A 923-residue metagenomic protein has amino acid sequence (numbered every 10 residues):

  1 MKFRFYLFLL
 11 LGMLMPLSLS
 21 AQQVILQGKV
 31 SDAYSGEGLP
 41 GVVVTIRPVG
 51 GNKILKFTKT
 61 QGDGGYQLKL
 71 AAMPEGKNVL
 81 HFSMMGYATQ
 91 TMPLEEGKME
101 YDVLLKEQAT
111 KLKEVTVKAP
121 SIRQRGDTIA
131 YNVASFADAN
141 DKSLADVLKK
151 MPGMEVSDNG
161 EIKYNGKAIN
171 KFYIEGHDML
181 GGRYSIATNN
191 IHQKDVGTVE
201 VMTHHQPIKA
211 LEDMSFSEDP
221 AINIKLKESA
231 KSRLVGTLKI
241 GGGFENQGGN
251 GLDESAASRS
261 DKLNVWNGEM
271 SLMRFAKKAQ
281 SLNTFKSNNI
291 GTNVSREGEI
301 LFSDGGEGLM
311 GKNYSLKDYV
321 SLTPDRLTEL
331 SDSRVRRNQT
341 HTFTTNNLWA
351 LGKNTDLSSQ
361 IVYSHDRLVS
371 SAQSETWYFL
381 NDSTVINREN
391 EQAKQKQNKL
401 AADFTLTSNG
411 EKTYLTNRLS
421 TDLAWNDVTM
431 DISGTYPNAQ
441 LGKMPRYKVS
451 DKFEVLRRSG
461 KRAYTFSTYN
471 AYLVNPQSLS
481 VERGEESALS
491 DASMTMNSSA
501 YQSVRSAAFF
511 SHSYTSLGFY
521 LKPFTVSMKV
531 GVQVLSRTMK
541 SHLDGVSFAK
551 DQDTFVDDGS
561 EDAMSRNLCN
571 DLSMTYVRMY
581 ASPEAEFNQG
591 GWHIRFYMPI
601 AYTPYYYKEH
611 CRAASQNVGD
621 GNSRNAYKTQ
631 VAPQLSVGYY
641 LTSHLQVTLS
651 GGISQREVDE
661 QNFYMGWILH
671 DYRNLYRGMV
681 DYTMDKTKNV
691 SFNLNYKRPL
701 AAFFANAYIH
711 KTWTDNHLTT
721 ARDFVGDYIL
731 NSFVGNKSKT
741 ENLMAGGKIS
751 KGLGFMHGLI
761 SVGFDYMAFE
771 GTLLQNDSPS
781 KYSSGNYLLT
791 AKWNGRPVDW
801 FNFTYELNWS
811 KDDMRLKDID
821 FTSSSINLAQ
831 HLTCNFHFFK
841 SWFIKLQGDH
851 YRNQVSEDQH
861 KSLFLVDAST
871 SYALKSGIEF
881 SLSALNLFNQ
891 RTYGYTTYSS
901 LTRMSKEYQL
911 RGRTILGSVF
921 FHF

Functional and structural regions predicted by a protein language model:
Q22, A33, D63-G65, M73 (+14 more regions): Membrane-proximal, glycine/serine-rich, low-complexity loop/turn segments characteristic of large bacterial
Y34-P48: Short, ordered, surface-exposed loop/turn motifs in non-cytosolic proteins
R47-K53, M73-M92: A short, solvent-exposed loop/turn motif at the edges and junctions of modular extracellular/periplasmic domains
G50-G65: Short, acidic Ser/Thr/Gly-rich low-complexity loop/linker segments typical of extracellular and cell-surface proteins
E96-A119, I222-K225: Extracellular beta-sheet/turn segments enriched in Thr/Pro/Gly and aliphatic residues
K317, S321-N338, V369-F379, V385-A401 (+16 more regions): Extracellular/periplasm-exposed beta-strand and loop segments of Gram-negative cell-envelope proteins, dominated by
A350-D366, K396-T429, Q440-H610, Q630-P633 (+4 more regions): Face-selective signature of the C-terminal outer-membrane beta-barrel domain
L788-K811, I819-F923: Conserved C-terminal beta-signal and adjacent last beta-strands/turns of outer-membrane beta-barrel proteins
